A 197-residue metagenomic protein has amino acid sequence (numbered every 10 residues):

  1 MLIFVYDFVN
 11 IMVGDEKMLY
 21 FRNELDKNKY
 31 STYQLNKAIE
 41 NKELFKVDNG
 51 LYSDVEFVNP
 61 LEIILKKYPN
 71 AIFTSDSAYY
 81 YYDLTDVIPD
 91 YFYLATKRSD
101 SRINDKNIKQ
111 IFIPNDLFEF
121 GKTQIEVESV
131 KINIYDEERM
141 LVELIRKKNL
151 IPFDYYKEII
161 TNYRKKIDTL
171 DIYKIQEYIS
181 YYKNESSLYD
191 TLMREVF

Functional and structural regions predicted by a protein language model:
M1-E16: Short, intrinsically disordered or compositionally biased N-terminal tails of bacterial proteins
G14-K29: Polyanion-binding surface elements
Y20-E24, Q34, Y52-F197: Nucleic-acid-binding surface
K37-K42: Basic amphipathic alpha-helical segments that dock to polyanions
V47-D48: Beta-hairpin "wing" of winged helix-turn-helix
